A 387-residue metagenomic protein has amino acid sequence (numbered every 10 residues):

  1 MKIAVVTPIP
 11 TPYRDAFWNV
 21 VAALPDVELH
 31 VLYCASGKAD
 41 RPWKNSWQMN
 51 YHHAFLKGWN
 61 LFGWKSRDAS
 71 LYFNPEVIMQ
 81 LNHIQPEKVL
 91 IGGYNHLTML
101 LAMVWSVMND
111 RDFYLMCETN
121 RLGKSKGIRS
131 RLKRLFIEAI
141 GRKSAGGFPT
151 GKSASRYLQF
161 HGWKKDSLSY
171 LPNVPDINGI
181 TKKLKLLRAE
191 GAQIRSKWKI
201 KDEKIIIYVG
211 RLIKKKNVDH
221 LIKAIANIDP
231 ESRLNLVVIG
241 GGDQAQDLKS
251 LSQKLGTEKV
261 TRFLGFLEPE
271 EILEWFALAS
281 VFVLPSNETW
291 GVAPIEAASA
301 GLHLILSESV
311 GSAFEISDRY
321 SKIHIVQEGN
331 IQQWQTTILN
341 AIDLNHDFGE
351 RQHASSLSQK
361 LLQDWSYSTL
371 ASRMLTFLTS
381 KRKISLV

Functional and structural regions predicted by a protein language model:
L97, R111-R131, K143-G146, I177: A short, histidine- and acid-enriched strand-loop-helix "catalytic/donor-clamping" loop that lines the nucleotide-sugar
R142-A192, I200: Donor nucleotide-sugar binding/catalytic pocket of nucleotide-sugar-dependent glycosyltransferases
R195, I200-K216, I222-I225: Conserved donor-binding/catalytic core segment of Leloir-type glycosyltransferases
K249-L267: Nucleotide-activated donor-binding/catalytic signature segment of Leloir-type glycosyltransferases, i.e., the conserved
V260, A277-T289, L302: Acidic donor-binding loop of glycosyltransferase active sites
F266-L267, E274-A279: Short alpha-helical donor nucleotide-sugar binding micro-motif in glycosyltransferases
H303-S307: Short hydrophobic beta-strand element within catalytic cores of glycosyltransferases and related nucleotide-activated
R319, I323-Q332, L339-H346: Conserved acidic donor-binding segment of nucleotide-sugar-dependent glycosyltransferases
